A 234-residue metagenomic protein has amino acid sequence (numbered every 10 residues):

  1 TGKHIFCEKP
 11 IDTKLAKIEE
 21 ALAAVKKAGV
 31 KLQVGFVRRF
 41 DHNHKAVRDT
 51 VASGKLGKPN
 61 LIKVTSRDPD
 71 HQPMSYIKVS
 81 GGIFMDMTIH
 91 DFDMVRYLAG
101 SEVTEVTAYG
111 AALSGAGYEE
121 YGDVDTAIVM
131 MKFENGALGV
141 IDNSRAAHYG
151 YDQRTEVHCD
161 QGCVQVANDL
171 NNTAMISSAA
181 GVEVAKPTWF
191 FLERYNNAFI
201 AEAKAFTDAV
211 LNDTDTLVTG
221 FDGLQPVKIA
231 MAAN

Functional and structural regions predicted by a protein language model:
T1-R39, G54: Beta-strand-loop-alpha-helix segment that lines the small-molecule cofactor/substrate pocket of alpha/beta enzymes
F6-C7, L32-V34, K63, I141 (+1 more regions): Hydrophobic residues in well-ordered beta-strands that form the structural core
K17-E19, K27, E134, A205-N234: C-terminal helix-rich "cap/oligomerization" subdomain common to oxidoreductases
I18, N43-H44, D91-F92, I200-K204 (+1 more regions): A general structural signal for well-ordered alpha-helical segments in protein cores
A23-K31, K45-P59, H158-C159: Basic phosphate/pyrophosphate-binding loop/patch that engages nucleotide-derived ligands
L61-V64, A108, G223: Hydrophobic/anchoring residues in structured secondary elements
M74-L138, S144-Y149, F221: Rossmann-like dinucleotide-binding domain that binds NAD(P)(H)
G117-D123, E134-A203: NAD(P)-dinucleotide binding in Rossmann-like oxidoreductases
